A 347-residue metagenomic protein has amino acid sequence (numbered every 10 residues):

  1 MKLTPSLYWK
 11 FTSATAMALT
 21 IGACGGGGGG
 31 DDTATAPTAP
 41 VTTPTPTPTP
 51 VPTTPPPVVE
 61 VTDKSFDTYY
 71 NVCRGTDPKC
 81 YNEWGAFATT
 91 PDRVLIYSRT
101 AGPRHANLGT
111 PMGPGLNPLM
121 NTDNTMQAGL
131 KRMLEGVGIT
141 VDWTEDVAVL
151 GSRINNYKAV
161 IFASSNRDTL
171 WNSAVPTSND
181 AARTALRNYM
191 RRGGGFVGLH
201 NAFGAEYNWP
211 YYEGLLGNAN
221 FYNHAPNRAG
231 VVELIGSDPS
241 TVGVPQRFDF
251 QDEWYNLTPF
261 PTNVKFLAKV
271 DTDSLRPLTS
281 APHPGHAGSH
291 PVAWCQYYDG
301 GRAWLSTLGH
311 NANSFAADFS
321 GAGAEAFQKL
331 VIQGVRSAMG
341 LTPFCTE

Functional and structural regions predicted by a protein language model:
K2-S13: Bacterial N-terminal signal peptides that target proteins for export
T20-A23: C-terminal motif of bacterial Sec signal peptides marking the signal peptidase cleavage site
G25-G29: Bacterial signal peptide processing site
G30-P57: Ser/Thr-rich, Pro/Gly/Ala-heavy low-complexity intrinsically disordered linkers and tails of secreted extracellular
P55-Y157, V335, P343: Aromatic-Pro/Gly-enriched surface loop or interdomain linker that acts as a lid/target-recognition segment
D67-D77, N218-L305: Catalytic beta-strand/loop cores that center a nucleophilic Ser/Cys/Thr and support acyl-enzyme chemistry
R167-Q246: A glycine-rich, often tryptophan-bearing local segment used as a flexible ligand/cofactor-contacting loop or short
A312-F327: A short acidic/glycine-rich loop-to-helix N-cap element
